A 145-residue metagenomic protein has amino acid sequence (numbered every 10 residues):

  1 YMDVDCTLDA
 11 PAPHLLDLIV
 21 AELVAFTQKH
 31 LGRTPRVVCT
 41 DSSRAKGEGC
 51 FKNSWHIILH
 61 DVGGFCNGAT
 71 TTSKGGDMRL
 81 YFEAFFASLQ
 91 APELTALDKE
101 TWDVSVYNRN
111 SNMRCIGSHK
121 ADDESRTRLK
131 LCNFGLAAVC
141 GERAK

Functional and structural regions predicted by a protein language model:
Y1-W55, L59-K99, M113, H119: Signature for HUH/AEP ssDNA processing cores
F86-K145: C-terminal accessory nucleic-acid interaction domains of nucleic acid-metabolism proteins
